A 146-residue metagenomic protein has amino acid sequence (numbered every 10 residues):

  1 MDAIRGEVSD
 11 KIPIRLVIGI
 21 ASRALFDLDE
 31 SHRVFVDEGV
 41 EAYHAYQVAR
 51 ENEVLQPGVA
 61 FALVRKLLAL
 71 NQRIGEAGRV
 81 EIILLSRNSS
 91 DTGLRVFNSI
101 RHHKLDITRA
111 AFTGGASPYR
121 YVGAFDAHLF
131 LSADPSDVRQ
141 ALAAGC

Functional and structural regions predicted by a protein language model:
M1-C146: HAD-like aspartate-dependent phosphatase fold
